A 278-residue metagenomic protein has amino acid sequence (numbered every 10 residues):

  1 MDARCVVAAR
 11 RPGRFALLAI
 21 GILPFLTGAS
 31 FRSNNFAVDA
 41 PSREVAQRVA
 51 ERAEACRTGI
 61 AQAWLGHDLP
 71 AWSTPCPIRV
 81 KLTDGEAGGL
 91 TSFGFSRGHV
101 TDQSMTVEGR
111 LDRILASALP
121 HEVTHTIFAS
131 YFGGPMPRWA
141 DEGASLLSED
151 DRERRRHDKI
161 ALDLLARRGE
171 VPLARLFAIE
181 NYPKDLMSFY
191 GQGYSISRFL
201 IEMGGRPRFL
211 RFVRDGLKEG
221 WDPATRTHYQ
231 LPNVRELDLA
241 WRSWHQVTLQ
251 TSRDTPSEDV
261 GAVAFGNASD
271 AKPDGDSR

Functional and structural regions predicted by a protein language model:
M1-R10: N-terminal secretory signal peptides that target proteins for export/translocation
R10-A16: N-terminal Sec-pathway targeting helices
A16-N34: Bacterial Sec-dependent signal peptides at the C-terminal "C-region" and cleavage site
G28-P137, R154, I179, W221: Juxtacatalytic substrate-recognition/specificity segment
T91-Q103, R110-I114, Y131-R278: Acidic/His/Gly-enriched intrinsically disordered linker/tail segments that often contain short helix/coil "MoRF-like"
